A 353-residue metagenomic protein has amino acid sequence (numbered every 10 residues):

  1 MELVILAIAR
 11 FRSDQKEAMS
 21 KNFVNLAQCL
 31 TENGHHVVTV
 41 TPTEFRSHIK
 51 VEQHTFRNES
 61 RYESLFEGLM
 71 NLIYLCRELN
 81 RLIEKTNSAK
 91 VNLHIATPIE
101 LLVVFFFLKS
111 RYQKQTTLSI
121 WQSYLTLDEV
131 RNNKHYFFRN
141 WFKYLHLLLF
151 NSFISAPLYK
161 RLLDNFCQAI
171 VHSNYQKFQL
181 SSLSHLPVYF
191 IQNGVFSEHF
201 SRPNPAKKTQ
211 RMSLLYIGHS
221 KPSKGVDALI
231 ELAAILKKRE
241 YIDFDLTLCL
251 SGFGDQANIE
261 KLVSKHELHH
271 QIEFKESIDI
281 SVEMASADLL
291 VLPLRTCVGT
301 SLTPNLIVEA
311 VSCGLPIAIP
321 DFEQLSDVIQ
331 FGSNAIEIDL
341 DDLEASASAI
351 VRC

Functional and structural regions predicted by a protein language model:
K21, N25, M212, K221-I235: A conserved mid-protein helix/loop that constitutes part of the nucleotide-sugar donor-binding site
F138-A169: Membrane-proximal helix-turn-helix segments that form the acceptor-binding/catalytic region of lipid-linked
Y175, G194: Carbohydrate-associated surface elements
I217, D245-I259: Glycosyltransferase donor-sugar binding loop
A257-I278: Nucleotide-activated donor-binding/catalytic signature segment of Leloir-type glycosyltransferases, i.e., the conserved
L292, P316-I319: Short hydrophobic beta-strand element within catalytic cores of glycosyltransferases and related nucleotide-activated
L294-V308, S326-D327: Nucleotide-sugar-dependent
F331-L343, R352-C353: Conserved acidic donor-binding segment of nucleotide-sugar-dependent glycosyltransferases
